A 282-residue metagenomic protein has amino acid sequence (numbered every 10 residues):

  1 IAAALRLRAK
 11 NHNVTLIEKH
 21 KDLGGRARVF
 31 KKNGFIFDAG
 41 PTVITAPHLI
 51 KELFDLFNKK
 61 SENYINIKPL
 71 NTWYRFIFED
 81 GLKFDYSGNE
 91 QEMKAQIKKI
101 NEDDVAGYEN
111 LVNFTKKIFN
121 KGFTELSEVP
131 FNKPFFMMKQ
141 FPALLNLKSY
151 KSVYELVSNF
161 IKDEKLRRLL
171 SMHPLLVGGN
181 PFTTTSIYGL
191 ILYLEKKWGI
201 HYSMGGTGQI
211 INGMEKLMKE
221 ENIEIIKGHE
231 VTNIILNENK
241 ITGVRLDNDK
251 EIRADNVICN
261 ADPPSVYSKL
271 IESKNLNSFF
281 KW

Functional and structural regions predicted by a protein language model:
I1-K117: N-terminal glycine-rich phosphate/pyrophosphate-binding loop and immediately adjacent elements
K10, L156-F160, L169-M172, G213 (+5 more regions): Generic, well-ordered alpha-helical scaffold segments in large soluble proteins
E79-T184: Rossmann-like flavin
P142-E155, E195-K216, I226-G228: Short beta-strand to alpha-helix junction loop
T184-E195: Residues forming anionic-ligand binding surfaces in small-molecule and nucleic-acid pockets of primarily soluble enzymes
I200, M204-N212, E220-E221, I234 (+2 more regions): Glycine-rich loop(s) and the adjacent beta-strand/alpha-helix scaffold that form part
E224-T242: A conserved short coil-to-beta-strand element within the FAD-binding core of flavoproteins
